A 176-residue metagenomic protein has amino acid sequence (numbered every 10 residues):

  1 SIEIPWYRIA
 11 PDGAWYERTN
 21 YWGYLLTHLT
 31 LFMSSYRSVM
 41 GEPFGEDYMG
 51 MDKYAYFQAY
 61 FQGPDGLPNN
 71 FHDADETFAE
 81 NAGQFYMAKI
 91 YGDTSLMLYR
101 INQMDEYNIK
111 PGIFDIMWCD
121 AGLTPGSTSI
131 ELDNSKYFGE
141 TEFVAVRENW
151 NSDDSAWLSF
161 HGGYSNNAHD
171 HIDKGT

Functional and structural regions predicted by a protein language model:
I2-E17: Acidic/His metal-coordination segments adjacent to aromatic residues that form catalytic metal sites in metalloenzymes
Y16-T176: Extended polysaccharide-engagement surfaces of secreted carbohydrate-active enzymes
